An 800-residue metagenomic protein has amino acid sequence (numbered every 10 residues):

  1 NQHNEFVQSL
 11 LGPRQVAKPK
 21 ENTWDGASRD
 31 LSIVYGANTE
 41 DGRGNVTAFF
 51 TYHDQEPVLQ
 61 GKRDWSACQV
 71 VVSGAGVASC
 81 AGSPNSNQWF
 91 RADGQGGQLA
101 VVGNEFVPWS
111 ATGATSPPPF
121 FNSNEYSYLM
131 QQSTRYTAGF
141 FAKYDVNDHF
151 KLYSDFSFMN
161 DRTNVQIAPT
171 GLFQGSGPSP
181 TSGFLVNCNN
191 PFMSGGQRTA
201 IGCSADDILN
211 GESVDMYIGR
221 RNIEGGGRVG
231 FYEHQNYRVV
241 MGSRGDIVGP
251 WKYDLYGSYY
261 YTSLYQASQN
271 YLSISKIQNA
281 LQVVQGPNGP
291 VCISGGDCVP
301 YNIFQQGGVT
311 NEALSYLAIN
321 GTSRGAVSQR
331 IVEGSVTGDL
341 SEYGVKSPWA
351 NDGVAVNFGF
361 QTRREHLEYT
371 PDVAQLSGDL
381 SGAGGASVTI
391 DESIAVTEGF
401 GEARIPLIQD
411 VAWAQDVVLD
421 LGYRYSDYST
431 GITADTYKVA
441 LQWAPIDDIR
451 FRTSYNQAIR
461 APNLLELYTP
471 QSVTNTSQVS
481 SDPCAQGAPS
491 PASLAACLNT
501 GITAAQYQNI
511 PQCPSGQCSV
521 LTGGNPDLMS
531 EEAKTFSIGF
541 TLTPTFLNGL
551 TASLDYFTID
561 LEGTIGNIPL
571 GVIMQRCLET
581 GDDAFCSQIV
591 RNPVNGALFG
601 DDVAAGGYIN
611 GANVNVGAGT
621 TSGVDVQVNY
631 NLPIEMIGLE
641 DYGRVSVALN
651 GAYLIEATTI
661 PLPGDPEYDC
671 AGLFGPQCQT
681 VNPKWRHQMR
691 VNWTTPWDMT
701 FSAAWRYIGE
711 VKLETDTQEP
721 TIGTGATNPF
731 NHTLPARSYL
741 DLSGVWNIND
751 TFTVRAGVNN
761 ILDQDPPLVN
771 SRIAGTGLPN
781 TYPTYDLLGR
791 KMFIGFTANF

Functional and structural regions predicted by a protein language model:
N1-Q2, D41, Y52-E56, F158-R162 (+16 more regions): Transmembrane beta-strands of outer-membrane beta-barrel pores
N1-Q60, D64-S66, Q132-A138, H149-F150 (+4 more regions): Outer-membrane beta-barrel translocator/receptor signature
D25-L31, Q132-Y136, Q235-Y237, S328-V332 (+8 more regions): Residues that define the transmembrane beta-barrel architecture of outer-membrane proteins
E40-R43, N147-F150, D246-Y253, S341-V354 (+10 more regions): Short loop/turn motifs that connect adjacent beta-strands in outer-membrane beta-barrel proteins
Q55-S73, P84, G94-S133, G139 (+4 more regions): Surface-exposed, low-complexity loop segments enriched in small/polar and acidic residues
A267, S275, N456, T469 (+5 more regions): C-terminal beta-signal and terminal closure region of outer-membrane beta-barrel proteins
T551-T715: Gram-negative outer-membrane beta-barrel transporters
E562, I655-T658, R706-Q718, V745-F800: C-terminal beta-signal and adjacent terminal beta-strands/loops of Gram-negative outer-membrane beta-barrel proteins
